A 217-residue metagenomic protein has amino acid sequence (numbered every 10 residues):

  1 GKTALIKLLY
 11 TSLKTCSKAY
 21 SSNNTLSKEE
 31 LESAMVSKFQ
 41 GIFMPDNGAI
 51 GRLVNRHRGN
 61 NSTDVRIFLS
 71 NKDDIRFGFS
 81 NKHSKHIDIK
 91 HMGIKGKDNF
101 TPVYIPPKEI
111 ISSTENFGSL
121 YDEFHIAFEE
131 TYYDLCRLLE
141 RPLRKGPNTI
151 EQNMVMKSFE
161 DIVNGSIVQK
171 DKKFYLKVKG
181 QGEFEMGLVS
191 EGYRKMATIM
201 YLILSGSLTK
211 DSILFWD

Functional and structural regions predicted by a protein language model:
K2-T3: Walker A/P-loop
K7-L13: A conserved segment at the C-terminal end of the G1
T15-D211: Phosphate-coordinating catalytic segments in nucleotide- and nucleic-acid-processing enzymes
S212-D217: Catalytic Walker B motif of ABC-type/P-loop ATPase nucleotide-binding domains
